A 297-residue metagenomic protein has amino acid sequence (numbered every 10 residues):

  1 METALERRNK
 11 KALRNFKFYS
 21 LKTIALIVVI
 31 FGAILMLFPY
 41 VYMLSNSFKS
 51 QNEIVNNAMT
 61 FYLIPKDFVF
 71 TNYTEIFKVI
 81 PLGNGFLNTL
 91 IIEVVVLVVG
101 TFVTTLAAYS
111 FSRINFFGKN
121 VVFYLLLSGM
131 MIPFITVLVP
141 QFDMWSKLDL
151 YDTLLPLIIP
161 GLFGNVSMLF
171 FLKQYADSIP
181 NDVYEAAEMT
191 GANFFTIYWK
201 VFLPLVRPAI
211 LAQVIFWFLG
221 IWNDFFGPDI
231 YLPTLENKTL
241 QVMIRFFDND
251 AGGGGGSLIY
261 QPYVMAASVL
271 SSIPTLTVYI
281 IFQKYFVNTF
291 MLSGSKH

Functional and structural regions predicted by a protein language model:
M1-F16: Short, Lys/Arg-rich, polar N-terminal cytosolic tail immediately upstream of the first transmembrane signal-anchor
L13, L21-H297: A structural signal for multi-pass alpha-helical bundles of membrane permease subunits that mediate small-molecule
